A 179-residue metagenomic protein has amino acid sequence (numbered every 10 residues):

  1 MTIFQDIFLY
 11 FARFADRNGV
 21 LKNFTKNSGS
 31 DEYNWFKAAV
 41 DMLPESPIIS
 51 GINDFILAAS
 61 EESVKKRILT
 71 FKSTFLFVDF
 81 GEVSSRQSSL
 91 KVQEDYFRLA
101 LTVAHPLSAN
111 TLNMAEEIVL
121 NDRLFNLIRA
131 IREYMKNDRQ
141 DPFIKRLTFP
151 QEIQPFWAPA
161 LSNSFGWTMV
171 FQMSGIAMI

Functional and structural regions predicted by a protein language model:
M1-S89: Small/polar-rich, solvent-exposed N-terminal microdomains that initiate assembly or binding
N34-I48, K65, L107-V119, Q172-I179: Short N-terminal helix-initiation segments at or just after the protein's N-terminus
K65, S84-K91, Q151-L161: Catalytic micro-motifs at enzyme active sites that drive phosphoryl/nucleotidyl and oxygen chemistry
K91-Y96, A104-R132: Extracellular/virion structural assembly segments
Q93-S108, S162-A177: Oligomerization/assembly interface segments of phage tail-like spikes and tubes
I118-S174: Acidic-leaning, charged glycine-interspersed low-complexity segments
